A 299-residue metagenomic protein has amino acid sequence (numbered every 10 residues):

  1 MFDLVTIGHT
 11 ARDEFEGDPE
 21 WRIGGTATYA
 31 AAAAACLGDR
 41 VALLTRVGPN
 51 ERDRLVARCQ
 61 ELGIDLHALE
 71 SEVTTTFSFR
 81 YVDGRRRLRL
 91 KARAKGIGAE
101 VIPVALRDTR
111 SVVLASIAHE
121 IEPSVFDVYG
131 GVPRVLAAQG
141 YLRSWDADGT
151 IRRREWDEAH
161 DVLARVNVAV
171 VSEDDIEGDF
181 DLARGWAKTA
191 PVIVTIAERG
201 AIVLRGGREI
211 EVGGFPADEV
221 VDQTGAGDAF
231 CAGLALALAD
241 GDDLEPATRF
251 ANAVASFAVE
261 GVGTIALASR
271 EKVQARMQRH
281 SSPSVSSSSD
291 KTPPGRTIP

Functional and structural regions predicted by a protein language model:
M1, A183-P299: Conserved phosphate-binding/catalytic region of the ribokinase-like
F2-D3, R12-W21, C36-E120, V125-L136 (+3 more regions): Conserved N-terminal subdomain of the carbohydrate kinase-like
G8-T10, A229: Active-site metal-binding loops of divalent metal-dependent hydrolases
I23-T26, T150-D157, G213-P216: Charged helix-capping and loop-helix junction motifs
G25-C36: Histidine-anchored nucleotide/phosphate-binding helix
A27-T28, S71-E72, A138-Y141, A197-R199 (+1 more regions): Short, acidic/turn-prone active-site loops that include or flank metal/cofactor- and phosphate-binding residues
A32, F77-R80, G200-L204: Short beta-strand scaffold segments in enzyme catalytic cores
S111-R184, R199-G200: Conserved beta-alpha-beta core of the PfkB/ribokinase-like small-molecule kinase fold
